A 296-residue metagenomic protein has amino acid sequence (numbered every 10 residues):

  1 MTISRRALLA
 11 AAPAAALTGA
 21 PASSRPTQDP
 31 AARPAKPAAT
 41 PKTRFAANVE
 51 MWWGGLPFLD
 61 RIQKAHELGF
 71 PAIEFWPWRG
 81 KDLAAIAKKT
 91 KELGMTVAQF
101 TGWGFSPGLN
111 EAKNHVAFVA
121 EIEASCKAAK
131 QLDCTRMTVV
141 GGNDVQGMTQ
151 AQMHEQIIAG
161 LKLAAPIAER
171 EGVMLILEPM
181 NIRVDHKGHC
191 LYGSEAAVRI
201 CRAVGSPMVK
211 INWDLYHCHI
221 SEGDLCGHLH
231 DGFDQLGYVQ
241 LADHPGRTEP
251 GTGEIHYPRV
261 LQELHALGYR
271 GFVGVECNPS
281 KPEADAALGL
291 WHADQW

Functional and structural regions predicted by a protein language model:
T2-A46, M51, G55-E67, D133-T135 (+2 more regions): Histidine-acidic metal/acid-base catalytic patches
A12-L17, P37-A39, R79, G108-K210 (+2 more regions): Active-site acidic/histidine proton-transfer and metal-coordination neighborhood in alpha/beta enzyme cores
M51-W53, R79, W103-S106, N143-V145 (+4 more regions): Active-site-proximal loop/turn and secondary-structure-junction residues that shape catalytic pockets, frequently
R61-R79: Catalytic domains of carbohydrate-active enzymes, especially glycoside hydrolases
H66, K91, K130, E169 (+1 more regions): Anion (oxyanion) recognition and catalysis
F75-K91: Glycine-rich, proline-tolerant flexible connector loops at the mouths of alpha/beta enzymes
T90-A117: Mid-chain, structured segments of secreted extracytoplasmic proteins
